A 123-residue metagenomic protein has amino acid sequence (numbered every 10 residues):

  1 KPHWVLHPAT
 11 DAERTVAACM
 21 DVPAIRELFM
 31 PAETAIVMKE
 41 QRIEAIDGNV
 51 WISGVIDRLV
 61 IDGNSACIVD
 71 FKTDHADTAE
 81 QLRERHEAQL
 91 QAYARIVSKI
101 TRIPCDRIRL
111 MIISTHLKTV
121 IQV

Functional and structural regions predicted by a protein language model:
K1-I46, T119: A non-catalytic, helix-rich entry segment at domain boundaries
N49-V123: Mg2+/Mn2+-dependent nuclease catalytic core
